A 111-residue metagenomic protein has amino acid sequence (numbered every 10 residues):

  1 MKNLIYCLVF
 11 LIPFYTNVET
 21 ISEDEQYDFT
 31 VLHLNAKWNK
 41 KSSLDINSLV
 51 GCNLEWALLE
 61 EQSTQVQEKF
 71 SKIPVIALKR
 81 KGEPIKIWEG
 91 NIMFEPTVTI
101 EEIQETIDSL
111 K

Functional and structural regions predicted by a protein language model:
L4-P13: Sec-dependent N-terminal signal peptides
E19-E55: Local sequence-structure signature of Cys/Sec-based thiol-disulfide redox active-site neighborhoods
A57-L58, K72, I92-E95: Flexible, solvent-exposed short loops/turns enriched in glycine
L59-T64: N-terminal post-signal-peptidase region of extra-cytosolic proteins
E68-R80: Structural micro-motif
L78-K111: Non-catalytic, surface beta->alpha helical segment in thiol-disulfide oxidoreductase systems
